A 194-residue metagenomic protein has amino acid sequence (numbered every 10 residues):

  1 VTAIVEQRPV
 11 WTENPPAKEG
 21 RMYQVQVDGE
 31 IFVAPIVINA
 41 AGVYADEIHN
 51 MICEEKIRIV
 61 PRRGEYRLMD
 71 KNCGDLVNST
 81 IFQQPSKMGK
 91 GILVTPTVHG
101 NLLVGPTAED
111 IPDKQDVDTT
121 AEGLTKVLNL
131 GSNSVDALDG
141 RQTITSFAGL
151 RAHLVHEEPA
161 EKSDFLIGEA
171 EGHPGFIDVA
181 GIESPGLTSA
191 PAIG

Functional and structural regions predicted by a protein language model:
V1-Y23: A conserved short coil-to-beta-strand element within the FAD-binding core of flavoproteins
A3, P15, V33, G91-V94 (+1 more regions): Short, surface-exposed charged micro-motifs
V27-E30: Glycine-centered tight beta-turn/hairpin loop motif at sheet-sheet or coil-to-beta transitions
F32-Y44, G194: Short hydrophobic core segments
V43, E47, M51-T80, A108 (+3 more regions): Central beta-strand plus flanking loop segment that forms part of the substrate or channel wall within the catalytic
I57-I59, I81-P85, L93, V155-E158: Short Gly/Pro-enriched turn/cap motifs at secondary-structure boundaries
Y66-P106: Conserved FAD-binding catalytic core of PHBH/FMO-like flavoproteins
G89, V98-H99, D110-I193: C-terminal catalytic lobe of FAD-dependent flavoproteins
